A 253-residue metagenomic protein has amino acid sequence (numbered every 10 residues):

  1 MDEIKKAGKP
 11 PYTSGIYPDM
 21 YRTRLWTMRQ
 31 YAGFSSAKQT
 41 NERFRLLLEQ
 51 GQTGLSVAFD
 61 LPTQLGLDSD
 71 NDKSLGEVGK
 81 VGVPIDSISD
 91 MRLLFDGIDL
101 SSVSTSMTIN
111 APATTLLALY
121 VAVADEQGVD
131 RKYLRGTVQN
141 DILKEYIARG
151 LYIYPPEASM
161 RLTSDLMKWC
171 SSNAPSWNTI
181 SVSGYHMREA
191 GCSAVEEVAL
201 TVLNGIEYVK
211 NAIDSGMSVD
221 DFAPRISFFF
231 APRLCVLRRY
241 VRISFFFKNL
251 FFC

Functional and structural regions predicted by a protein language model:
M1-R239: Catalytic alpha/beta active-site cores
T53, K248-N249: Amphipathic alpha-helical scaffolding segments
D220, F251-C253: Structured mid-domain segments that build the active-site/substrate or prosthetic-cofactor binding neighborhood
Y240-F247: Extended amphipathic alpha-helical segments enriched in small hydrophobics
